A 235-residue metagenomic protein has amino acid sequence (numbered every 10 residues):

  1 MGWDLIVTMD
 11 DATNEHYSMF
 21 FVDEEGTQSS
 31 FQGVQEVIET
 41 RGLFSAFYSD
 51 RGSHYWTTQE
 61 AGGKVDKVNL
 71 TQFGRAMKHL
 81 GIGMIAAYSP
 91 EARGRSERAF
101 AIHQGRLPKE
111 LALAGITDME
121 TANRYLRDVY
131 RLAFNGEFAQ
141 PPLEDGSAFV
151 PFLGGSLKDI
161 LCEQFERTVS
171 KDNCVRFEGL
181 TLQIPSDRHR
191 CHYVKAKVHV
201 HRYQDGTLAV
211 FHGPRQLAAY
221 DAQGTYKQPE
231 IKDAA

Functional and structural regions predicted by a protein language model:
M1-L5, D11-T121: RNase H-like DDE/DDD metal-dependent nuclease/strand-transfer catalytic core used by mobile genetic elements
V7, M19-F20, V175, I184: Preference for bulky hydrophobic residues occupying beta-strand positions in well-ordered beta-sheet regions
M9-D10, R202: Hydrophobic alpha-helical segments, especially N-terminal targeting/anchoring helices
R75, A101, G105, E120 (+4 more regions): Internal, well-ordered alpha-helical scaffold/interface segments that support domain packing or protein-protein contacts
Y88-S89, P108-Y125, G146, T181-R190 (+1 more regions): Short, solvent-exposed helix-loop connector elements
V129-A235: C-terminal, beta-rich DNA-binding module of retroviral/retroelements integrases
